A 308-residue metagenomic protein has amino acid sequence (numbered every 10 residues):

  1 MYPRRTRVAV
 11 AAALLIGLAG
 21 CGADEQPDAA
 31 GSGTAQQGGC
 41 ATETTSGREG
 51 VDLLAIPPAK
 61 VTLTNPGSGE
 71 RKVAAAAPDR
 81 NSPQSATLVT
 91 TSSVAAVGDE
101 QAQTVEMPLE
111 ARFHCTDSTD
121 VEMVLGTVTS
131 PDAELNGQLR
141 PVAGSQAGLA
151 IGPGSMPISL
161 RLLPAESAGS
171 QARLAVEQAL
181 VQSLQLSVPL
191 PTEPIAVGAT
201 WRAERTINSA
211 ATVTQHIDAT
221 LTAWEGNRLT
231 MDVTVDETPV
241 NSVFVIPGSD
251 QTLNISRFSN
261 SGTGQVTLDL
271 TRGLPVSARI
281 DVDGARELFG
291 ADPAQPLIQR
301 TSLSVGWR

Functional and structural regions predicted by a protein language model:
M1-V10: Bacterial N-terminal signal peptides that target proteins for export
L14: N-terminal basic, Ser/Thr-rich segments that initiate or prime the first beta/alpha elements at protein or domain
G17-G20: C-terminal motif of bacterial Sec signal peptides marking the signal peptidase cleavage site
G22-Q138, A203-R308: Acidic, serine/threonine-rich low-complexity disordered tracts
T119, S167-T222: Extracytoplasmic beta-rich ectodomain segments of secreted or membrane-anchored proteins
D132-L174: Hydrophobic alpha-helical segments and helix pairs
I151, P194, L268-D269: Hydrophobic alpha-helical segments, especially N-terminal targeting/anchoring helices
